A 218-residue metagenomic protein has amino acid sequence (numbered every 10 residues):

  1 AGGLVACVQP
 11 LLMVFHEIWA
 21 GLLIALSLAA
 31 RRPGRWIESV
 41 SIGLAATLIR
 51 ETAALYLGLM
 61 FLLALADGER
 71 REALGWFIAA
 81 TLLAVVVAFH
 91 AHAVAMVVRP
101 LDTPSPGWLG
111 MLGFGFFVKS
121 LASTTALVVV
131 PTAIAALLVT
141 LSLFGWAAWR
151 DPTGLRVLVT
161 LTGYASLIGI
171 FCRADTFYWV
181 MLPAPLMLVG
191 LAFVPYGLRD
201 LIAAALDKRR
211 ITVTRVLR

Functional and structural regions predicted by a protein language model:
A1-L22, L26, L48, G169 (+2 more regions): Aromatic- and kink-enriched transmembrane "portal" helix at the membrane-lumen/periplasm boundary that abuts
I24-A30, W36-A64: Membrane-interface alpha helices of multi-pass inner-membrane proteins
R32-S41, A64-A73, L191-R218: Membrane-interface junctions at the ends of membrane-embedded or membrane-associated helices
L55-L82: Perimembrane helix-loop-helix junctions
A91-K119: Extracytoplasmic catalytic-loop and juxtamembrane helix elements of membrane-embedded, polyprenol/dolichol-linked
P131-G154: Hydrophobic, aromatic-rich transmembrane alpha-helices and their immediate juxtamembrane boundary segments
R150-I170: Transmembrane alpha-helix segments characteristic of polytopic inner-membrane glycan-assembly/cell-envelope
T176-G197: Hydrophobic/aromatic-rich transmembrane helices and adjacent perimembrane loops
